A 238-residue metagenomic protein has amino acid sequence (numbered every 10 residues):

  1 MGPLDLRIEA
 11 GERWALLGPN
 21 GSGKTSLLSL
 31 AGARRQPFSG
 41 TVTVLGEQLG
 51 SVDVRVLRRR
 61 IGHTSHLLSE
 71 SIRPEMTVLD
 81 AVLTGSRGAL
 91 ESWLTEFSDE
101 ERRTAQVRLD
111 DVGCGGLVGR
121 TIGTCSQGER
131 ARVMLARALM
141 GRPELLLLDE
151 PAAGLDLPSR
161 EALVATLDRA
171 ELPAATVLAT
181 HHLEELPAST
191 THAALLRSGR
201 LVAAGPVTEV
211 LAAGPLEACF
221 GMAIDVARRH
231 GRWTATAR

Functional and structural regions predicted by a protein language model:
L17-P19: The feature captures the beta-strand-to-loop junction immediately N-terminal to the Walker
G32: Helix-to-loop junction immediately C-terminal to a conserved catalytic motif
G40-G50: Conserved ABC transporter NBD signature motif
Q48-G62, S92-D99: ABC ATPase NBD coupling module
R142: Conserved catalytic motifs of ABC-family nucleotide-binding domains
L146-E150: Catalytic Walker B motif of ABC-type/P-loop ATPase nucleotide-binding domains
